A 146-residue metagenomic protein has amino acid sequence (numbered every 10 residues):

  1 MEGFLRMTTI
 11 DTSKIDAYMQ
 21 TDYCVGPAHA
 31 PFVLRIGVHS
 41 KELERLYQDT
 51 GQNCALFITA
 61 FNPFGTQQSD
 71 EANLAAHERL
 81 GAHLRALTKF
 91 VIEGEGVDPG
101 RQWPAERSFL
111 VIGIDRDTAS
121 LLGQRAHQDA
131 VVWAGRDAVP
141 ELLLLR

Functional and structural regions predicted by a protein language model:
E2-A82: N-terminal, charge-rich interaction modules
M7, D115-R116, R146: Generic structural signal for short, solvent-exposed loop/turn connectors between secondary structure elements
Y47-D49, R101, L121-Q124: A general structural signal for short secondary-structure junctions and capping/turn motifs
D70, L121, L142-L145: A short secondary-structure junction signal
A72-T118: Amphipathic protein-protein interaction modules
D98, G135-R146: Short proline/glycine- and acidic-rich turn/helix-capping motifs at secondary-structure junctions
A105-S108, I112-V139: Short, compact, well-ordered microdomains
